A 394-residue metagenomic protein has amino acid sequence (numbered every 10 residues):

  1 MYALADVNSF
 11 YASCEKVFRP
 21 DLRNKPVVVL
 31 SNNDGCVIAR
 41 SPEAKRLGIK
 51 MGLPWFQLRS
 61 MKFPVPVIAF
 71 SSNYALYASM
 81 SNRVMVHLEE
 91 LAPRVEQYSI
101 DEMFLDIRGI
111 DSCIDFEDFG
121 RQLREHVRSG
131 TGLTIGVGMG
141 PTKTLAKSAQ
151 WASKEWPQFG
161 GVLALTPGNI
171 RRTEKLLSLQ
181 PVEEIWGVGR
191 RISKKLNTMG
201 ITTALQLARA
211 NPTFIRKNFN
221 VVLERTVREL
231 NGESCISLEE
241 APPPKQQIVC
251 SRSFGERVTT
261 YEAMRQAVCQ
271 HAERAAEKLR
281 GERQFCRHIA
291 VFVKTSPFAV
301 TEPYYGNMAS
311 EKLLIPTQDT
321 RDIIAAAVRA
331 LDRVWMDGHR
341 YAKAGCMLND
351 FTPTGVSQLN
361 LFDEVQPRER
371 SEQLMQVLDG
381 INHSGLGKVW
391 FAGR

Functional and structural regions predicted by a protein language model:
M1-R228, L238, V365-R394: Gly/Gly-Pro- and Ser/Thr-rich, intrinsically disordered tail segments characteristic of DNA damage-repair and tolerance
L22-N24, I100, Q284-C286, M308 (+1 more regions): Short connector loops at helix/strand junctions that flank enzyme active sites, especially segments positioning acidic
C36-I38, G161-A164, V300-N307, G355-L361: Short, well-ordered strand-loop elements centered on a beta-strand within folded domains, enriched for acidic residues
G109-I110, P141-A146, K294-A299, N349-T354: Short, internal active-site loops enriched in acidic
S112-I114, W156, V300, T352-L359: Short, charged/polar, Gly/Pro-enriched secondary-structure boundary elements
I135, M139, R287-V293, A342-G345: A short glycine-rich, hydrophobically flanked beta-strand micro-motif that places a catalytic Asp/Glu for divalent metal
E184, K194-G338, V356: DNA-contacting surface of Y-family translesion DNA polymerases
A309, L313-R394: Acidic, metal-coordinating catalytic segment for phosphate/diphosphate chemistry, firing primarily on the Nudix
